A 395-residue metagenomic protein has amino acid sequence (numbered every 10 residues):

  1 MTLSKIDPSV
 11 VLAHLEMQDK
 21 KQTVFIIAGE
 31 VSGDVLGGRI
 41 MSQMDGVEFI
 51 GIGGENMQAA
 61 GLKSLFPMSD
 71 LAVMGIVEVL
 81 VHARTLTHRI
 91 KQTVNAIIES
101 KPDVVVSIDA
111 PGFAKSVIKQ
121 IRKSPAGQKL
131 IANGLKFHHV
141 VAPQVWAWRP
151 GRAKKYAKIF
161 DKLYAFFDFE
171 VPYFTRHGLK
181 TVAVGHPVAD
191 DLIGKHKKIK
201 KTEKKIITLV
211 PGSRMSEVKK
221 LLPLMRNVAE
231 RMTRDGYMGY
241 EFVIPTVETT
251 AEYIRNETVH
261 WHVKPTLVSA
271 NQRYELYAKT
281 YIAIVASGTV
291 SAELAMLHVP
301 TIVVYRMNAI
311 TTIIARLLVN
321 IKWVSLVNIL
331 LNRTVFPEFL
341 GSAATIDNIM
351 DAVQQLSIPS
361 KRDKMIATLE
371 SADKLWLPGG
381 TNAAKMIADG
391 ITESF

Functional and structural regions predicted by a protein language model:
M1-F395: Nucleotide-activated sugar donor-binding and catalytic core shared by glycosyltransferases and related lipid-linked
